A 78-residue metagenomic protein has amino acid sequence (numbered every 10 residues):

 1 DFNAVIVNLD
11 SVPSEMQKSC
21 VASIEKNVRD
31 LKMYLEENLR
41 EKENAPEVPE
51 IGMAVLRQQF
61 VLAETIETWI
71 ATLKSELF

Functional and structural regions predicted by a protein language model:
D1-Y34: Amphipathic alpha-helical dimerization/coiled-coil segments that flank or bridge DNA-binding/regulatory modules
V12-M16, N44, V48, T65: Alpha-helical structural elements of signaling/regulatory helical domains
K18, E25, K32, L39 (+4 more regions): Heptad-repeat amphipathic alpha-helical coiled-coil interaction surface used for oligomerization/assembly
E36-V55: Acidic interhelical loop/turn segments
L77-F78: Long amphipathic alpha-helical coiled-coil segments
